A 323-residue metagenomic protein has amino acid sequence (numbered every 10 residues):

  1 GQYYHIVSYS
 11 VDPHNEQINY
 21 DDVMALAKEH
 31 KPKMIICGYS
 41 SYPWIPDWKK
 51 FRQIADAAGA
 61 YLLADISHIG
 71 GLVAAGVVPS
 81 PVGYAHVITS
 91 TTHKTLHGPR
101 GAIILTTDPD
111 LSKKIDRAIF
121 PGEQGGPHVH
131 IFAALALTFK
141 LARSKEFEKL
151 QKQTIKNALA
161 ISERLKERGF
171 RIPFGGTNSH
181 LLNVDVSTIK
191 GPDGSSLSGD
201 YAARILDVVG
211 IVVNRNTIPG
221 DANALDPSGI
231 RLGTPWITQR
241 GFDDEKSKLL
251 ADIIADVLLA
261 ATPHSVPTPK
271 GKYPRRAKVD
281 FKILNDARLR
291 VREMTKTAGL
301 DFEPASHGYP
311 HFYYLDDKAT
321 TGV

Functional and structural regions predicted by a protein language model:
G1-G169, D193, L197: Conserved PLP-enzyme active-site core in the AAT-like
P32, S112-R117, A134-R143, G175-N183 (+3 more regions): Short acidic (Asp/Glu) and glycine-rich catalytic loops that position anionic groups and cofactors
I54, A160, R164-R168, Y201-V209 (+1 more regions): Generic non-transmembrane alpha-helical segments
V87, K94, T107-D108, P121 (+6 more regions): Short, well-ordered loop/turn and helix-capping segments at boundaries between secondary-structure elements and domains
A136, Q151-I155, S162, N183 (+4 more regions): Generic hydrophobic alpha-helical scaffold/packing signal
R171-D244, G308, F312-K318: Conserved PLP-binding catalytic core of the aspartate aminotransferase-like
A224-V323: PLP-dependent enzyme catalytic core of the Aspartate aminotransferase-like
